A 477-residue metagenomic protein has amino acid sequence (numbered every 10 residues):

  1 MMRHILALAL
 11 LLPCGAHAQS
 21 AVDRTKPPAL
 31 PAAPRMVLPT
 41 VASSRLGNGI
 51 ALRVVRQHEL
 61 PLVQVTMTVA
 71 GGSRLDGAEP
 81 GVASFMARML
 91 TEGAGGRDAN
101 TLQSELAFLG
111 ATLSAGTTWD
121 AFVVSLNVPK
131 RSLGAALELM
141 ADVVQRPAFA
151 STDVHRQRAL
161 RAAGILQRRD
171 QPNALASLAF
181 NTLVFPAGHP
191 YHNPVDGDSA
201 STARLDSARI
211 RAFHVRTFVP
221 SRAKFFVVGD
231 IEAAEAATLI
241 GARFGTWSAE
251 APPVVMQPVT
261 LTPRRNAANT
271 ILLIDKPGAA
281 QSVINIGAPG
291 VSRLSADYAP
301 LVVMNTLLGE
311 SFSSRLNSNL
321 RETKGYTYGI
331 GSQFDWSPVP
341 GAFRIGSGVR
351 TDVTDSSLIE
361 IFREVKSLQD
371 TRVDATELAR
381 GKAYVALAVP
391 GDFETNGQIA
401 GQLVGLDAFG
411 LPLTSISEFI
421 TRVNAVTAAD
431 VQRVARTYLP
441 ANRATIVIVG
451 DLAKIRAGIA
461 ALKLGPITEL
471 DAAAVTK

Functional and structural regions predicted by a protein language model:
H4-G15: Bacterial N-terminal signal peptides
Q19-L75, G95-S132, H155, Q167-R222 (+6 more regions): Non-catalytic beta-strand/loop surface segments
D76-E79, G134-L137, S151, T238 (+3 more regions): Solvent-exposed, non-transmembrane alpha-helical starts
P80-R97: Active-site SXXK
D142-F149, R243-A251, R363-R372, A461-A472: A common structural junction motif
V373, A379-K382, A386, P390: Small-residue-rich helix-loop
